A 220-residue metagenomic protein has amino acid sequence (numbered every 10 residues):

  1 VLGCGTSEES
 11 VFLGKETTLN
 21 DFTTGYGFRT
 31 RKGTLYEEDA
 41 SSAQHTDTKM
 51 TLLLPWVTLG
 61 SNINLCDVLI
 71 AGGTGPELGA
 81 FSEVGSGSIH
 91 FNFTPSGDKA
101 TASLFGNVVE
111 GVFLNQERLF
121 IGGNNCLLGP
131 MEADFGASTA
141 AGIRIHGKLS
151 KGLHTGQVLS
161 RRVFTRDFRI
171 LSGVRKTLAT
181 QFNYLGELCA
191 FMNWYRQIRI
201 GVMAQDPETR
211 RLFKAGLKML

Functional and structural regions predicted by a protein language model:
L2-A215: Glycine-rich hexapeptide-repeat left-handed beta-helix
